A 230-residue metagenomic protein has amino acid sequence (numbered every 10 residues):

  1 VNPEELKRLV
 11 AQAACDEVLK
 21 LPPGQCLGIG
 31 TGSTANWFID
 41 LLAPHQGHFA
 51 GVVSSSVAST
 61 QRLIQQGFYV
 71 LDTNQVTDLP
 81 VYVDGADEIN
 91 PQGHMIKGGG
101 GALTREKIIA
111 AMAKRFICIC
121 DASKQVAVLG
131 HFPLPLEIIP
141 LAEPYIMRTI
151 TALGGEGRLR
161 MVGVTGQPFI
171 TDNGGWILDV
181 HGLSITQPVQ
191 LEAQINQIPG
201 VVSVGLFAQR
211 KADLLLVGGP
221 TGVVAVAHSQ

Functional and structural regions predicted by a protein language model:
V1-C26, T31-D78, R210: Active-site catalytic microenvironments in core metabolic enzymes, especially phosphate/sugar-handling
N2-L9, V57-Q230: Conserved phosphate- and dinucleotide-binding cores of soluble alpha/beta proteins, encompassing both enzyme active
